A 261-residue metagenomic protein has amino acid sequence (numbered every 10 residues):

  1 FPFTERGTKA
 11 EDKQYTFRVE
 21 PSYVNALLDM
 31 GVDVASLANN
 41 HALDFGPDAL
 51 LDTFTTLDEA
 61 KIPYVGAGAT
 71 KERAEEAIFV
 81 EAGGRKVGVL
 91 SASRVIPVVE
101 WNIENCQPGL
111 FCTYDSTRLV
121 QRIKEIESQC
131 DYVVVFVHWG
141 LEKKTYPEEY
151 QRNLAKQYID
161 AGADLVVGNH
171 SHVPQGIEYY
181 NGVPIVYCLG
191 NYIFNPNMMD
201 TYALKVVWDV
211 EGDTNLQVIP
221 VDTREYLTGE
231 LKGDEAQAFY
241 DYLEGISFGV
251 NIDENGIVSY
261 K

Functional and structural regions predicted by a protein language model:
F1-K261: Acidic, metal/ion-coordinating pockets
